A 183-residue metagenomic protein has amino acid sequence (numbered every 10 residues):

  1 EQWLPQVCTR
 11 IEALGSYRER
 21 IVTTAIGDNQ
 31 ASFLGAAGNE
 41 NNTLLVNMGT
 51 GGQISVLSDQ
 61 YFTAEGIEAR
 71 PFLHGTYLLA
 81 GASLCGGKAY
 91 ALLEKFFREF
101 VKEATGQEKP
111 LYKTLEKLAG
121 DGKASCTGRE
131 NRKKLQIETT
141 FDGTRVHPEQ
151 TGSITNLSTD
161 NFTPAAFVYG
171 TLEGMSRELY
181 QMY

Functional and structural regions predicted by a protein language model:
E1-Q2: Active-site gating loop/helix substructures
C8, L14-Y183: Active-site core segments that coordinate phosphate-bearing ligands/cofactors across diverse enzyme families
